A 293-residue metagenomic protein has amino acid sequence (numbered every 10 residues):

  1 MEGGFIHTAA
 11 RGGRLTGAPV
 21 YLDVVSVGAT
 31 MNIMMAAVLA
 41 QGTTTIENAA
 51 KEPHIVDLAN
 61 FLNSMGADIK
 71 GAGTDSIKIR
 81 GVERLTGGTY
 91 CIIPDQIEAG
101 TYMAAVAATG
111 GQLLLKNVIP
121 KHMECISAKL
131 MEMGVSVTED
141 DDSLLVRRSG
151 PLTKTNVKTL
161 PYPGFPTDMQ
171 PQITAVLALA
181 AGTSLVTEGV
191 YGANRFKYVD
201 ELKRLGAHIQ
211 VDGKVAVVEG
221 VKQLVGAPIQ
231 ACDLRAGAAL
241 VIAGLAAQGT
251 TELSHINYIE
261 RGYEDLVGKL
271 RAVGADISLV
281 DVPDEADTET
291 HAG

Functional and structural regions predicted by a protein language model:
M1-G293: Structural preference for solvent-exposed beta-strand-turn elements and adjacent flexible terminal/loop segments within
